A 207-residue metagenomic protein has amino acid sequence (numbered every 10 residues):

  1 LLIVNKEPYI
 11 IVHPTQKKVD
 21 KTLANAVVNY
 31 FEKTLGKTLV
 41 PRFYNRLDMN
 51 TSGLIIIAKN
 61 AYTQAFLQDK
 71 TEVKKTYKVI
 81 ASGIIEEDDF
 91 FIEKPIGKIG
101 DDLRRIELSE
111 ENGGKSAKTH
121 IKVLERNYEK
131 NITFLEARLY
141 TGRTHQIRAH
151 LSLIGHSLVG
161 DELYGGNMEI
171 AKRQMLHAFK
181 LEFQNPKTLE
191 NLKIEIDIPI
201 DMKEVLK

Functional and structural regions predicted by a protein language model:
L1-G100, D201-V205: RNA pseudouridine synthases
I11-V12, L135, E169: Conserved short-loop catalytic and cofactor-binding motifs
D20, Y77-S82, L153-M168: Flexible glycine-rich active-site/ligand-binding loops centered on an Asp-His dyad
T22, E72-T76, F91, S116 (+3 more regions): Short edge beta-strand segments in beta-sheet-rich domains
E32-K33, S82-G83, L108-E111, K122-E125 (+1 more regions): Intrinsically disordered, low-complexity segments enriched in polar/charged residues with Gly/Pro, especially when
K37-Q68, K94, K98-I154, A178-K207: The conserved catalytic core of RNA pseudouridine synthases
G83-I85, N127, Y164, D197: Short, solvent-exposed coil/turn elements at secondary-structure transition points
V159-K187: RNA substrate-recognition surfaces in RNA-acting enzymes
